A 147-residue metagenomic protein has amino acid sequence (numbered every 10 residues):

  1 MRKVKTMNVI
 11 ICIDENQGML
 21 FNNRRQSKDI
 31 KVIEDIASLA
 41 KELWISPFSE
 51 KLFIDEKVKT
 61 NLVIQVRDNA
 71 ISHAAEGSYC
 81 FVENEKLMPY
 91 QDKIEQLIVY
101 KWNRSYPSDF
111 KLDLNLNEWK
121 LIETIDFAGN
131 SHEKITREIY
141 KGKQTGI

Functional and structural regions predicted by a protein language model:
M1-I147: Enzymes that bind and transform nitrogen-containing heteroaromatic metabolites
